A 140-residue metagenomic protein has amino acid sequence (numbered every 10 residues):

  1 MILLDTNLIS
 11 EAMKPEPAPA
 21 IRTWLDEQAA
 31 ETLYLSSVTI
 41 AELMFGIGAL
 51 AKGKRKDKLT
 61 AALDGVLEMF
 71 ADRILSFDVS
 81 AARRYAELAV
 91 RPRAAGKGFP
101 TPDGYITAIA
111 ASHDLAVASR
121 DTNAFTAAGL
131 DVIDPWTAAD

Functional and structural regions predicted by a protein language model:
M1-L35, T39, G48-G65, A139-D140: Short, well-structured N-terminal submotif of metal-dependent ribonuclease cores
L4, P17, K97, T101-P102 (+1 more regions): A generic structural signal for residues located within well-ordered alpha-helices of large catalytic or ligand-binding
I9, I40-L43, A82, F125: A generic structural signal for short hydrophobic patches within well-formed alpha-helices
E11-A12, W24, G46, Y85-L88 (+2 more regions): Residues that scaffold the ATP/ADP-binding catalytic core of kinase and kinase-like folds
F45-K54, D72-R120: Active-site neighborhoods of divalent-metal-dependent phosphate/nucleic-acid chemistry enzymes
T107-D140: Acidic, PIN/NYN-like endoribonuclease modules and their adjacent C-terminal/linker elements
